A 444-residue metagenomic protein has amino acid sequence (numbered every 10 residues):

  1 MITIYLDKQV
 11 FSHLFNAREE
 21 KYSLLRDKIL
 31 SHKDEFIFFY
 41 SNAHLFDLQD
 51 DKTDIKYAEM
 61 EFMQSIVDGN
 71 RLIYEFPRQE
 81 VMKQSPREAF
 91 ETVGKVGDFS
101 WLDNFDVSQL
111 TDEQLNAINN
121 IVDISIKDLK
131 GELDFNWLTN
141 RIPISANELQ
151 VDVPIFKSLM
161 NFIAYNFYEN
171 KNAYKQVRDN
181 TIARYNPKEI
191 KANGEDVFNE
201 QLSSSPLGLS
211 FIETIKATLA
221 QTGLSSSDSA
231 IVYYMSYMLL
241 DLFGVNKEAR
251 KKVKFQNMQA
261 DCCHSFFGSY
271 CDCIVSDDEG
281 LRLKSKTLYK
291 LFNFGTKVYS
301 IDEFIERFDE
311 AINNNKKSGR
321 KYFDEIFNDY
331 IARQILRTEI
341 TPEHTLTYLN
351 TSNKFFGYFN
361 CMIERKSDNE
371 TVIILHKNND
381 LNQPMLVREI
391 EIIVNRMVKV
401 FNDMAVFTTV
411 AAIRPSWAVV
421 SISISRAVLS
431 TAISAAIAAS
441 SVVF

Functional and structural regions predicted by a protein language model:
I2-Y270, G280-E370, H376-E389, T409-V410 (+1 more regions): Active-site-proximal, substrate-binding regions of enzyme catalytic domains and RNA-binding/basic surfaces
D277: Conserved residues at the C-terminal ends of beta-strands
M385-M404: Amphipathic alpha-helical segments
F401-T409, V420: Extended, charge-rich low-complexity regions and/or helical-solenoid scaffolds
S416, S421-S423, S430, S434 (+1 more regions): Low-acidity, Ser/Thr- and Arg-rich intrinsically disordered low-complexity segments
